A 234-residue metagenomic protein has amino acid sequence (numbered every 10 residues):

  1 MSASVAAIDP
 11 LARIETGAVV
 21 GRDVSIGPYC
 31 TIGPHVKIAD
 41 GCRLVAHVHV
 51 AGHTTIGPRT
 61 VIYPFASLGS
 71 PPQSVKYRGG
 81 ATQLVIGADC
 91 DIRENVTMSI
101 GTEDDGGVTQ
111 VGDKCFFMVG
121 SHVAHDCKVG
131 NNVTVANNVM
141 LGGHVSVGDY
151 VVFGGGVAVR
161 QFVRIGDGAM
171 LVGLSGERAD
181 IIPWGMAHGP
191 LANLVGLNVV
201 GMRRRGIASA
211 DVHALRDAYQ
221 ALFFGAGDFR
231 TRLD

Functional and structural regions predicted by a protein language model:
M1-L11, T16-G17, R22-D23, R59 (+7 more regions): Terminal amphipathic alpha-helical/low-complexity segments used for targeting or macromolecular assembly
P10, E15-T16, G21-R22, G27-P28 (+23 more regions): Left-handed beta-helix
V36, T54, D105, G206 (+1 more regions): Residues at alpha-helix boundaries and short interhelical turns
S74-K76, D104-G106: Short, small-residue-enriched loops and turns at beta-alpha junctions that line or gate enzyme active sites
